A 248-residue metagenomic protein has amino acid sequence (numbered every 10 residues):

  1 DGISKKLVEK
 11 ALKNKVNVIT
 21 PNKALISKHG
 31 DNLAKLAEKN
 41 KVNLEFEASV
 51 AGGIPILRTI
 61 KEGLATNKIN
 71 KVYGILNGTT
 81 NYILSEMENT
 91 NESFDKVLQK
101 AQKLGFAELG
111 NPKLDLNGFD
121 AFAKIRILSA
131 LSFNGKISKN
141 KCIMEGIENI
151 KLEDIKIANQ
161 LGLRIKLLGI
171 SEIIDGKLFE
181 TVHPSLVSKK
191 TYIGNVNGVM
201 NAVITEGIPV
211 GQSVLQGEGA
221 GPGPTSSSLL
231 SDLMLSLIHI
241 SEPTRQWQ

Functional and structural regions predicted by a protein language model:
D1-T20: Rossmann-fold NAD(P) dinucleotide-binding segment
K5-K6, K23-E47: Rossmann-fold NAD(P)-binding glycine/threonine-rich loop
V18-P21, L44-A48, K71-G74, T205 (+1 more regions): General beta-strand structural signal in soluble alpha/beta enzymes
E62-F122: Conserved anion/nucleotide-ligand pocket segment
V97-N195, M200-A202: Substrate-binding/catalytic subdomain of NAD(P)-dependent oxidoreductase enzymes
S213, G217-G223: Glycine-rich phosphate/pyrophosphate-binding beta-alpha loops
I238-Q248: Single conserved hydrophobic/aromatic residue that forms the stacking wall/gate of nucleotide- or nucleobase-binding
